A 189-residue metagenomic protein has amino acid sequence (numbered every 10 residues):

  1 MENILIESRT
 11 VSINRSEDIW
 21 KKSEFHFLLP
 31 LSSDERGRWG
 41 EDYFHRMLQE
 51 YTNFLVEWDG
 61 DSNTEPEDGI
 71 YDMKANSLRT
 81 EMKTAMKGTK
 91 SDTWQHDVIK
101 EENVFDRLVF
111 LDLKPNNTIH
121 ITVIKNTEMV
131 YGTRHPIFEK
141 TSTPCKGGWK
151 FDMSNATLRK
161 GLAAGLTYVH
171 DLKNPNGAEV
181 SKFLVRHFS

Functional and structural regions predicted by a protein language model:
M1-L78, K83-S189: Nucleic-acid endonuclease domains
